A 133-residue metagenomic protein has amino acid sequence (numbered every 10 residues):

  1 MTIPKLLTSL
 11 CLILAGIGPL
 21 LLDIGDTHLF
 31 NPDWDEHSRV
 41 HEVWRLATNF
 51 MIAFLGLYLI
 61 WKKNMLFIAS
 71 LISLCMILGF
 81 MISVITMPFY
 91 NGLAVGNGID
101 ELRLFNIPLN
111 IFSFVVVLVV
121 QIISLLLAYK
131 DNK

Functional and structural regions predicted by a protein language model:
M1-I13: Cytosolic juxtamembrane helix and N-cap/initiation of the first transmembrane helix
A15-V43: Hydrophobic transmembrane helix segments
G16, F54-L57, M81, I122 (+1 more regions): Hydrophobic residues within the alpha-helical transmembrane core of Major Facilitator Superfamily
I17-I24, L78-L93: C-terminal TM-helix exit segments that contain a strictly Trp-centered aromatic cap at the helix terminus
P19, H37-L57, L78: Core segments of alpha-helical transmembrane spans in multipass integral membrane proteins
F30-V40, F89-F105: Interfacial non-cytosolic loop connecting adjacent transmembrane helices
F54-A69: Juxtamembrane helix-break-helix junctions at the cytosolic face of small multi-pass alpha-helical membrane proteins
E101-V117: Individual transmembrane alpha-helices with interfacial aromatic-anchor signatures
